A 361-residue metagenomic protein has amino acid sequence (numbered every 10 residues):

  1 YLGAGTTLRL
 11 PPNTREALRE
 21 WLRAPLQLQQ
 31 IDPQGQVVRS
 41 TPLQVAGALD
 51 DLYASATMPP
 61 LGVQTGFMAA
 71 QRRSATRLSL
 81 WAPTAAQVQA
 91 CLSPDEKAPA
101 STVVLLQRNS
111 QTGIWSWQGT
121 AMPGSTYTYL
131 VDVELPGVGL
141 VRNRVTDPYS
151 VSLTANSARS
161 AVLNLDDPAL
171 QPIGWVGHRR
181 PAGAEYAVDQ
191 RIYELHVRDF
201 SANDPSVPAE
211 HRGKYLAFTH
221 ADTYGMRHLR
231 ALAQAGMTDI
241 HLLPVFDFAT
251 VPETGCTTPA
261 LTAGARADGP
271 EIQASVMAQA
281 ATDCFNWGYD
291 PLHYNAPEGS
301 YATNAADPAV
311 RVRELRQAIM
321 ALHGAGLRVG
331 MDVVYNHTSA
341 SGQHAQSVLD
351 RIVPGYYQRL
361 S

Functional and structural regions predicted by a protein language model:
L2-R73, N109-W117, A121-A217: The feature marks proteins involved in alpha-glucan
S74-L78: Structural beta-strand segments of beta-rich domains
W81-V88, M122: Short proline/glycine-enriched turn/loop motifs at strand-loop junctions of beta-rich domains
V88-A90, Y127: Short beta-strand elements bearing conserved aromatic residues within extracellular beta-rich modules
S93-P99, E134: Change "in extracellular beta-sheet-rich domains … of secreted and cell-surface proteins" to "in beta-sheet-rich domains
S101-N109: Ser/Thr-rich low-complexity repeats and stalk/linker segments
R198-S361: Substrate-binding/active-site clefts of carbohydrate-active enzymes
